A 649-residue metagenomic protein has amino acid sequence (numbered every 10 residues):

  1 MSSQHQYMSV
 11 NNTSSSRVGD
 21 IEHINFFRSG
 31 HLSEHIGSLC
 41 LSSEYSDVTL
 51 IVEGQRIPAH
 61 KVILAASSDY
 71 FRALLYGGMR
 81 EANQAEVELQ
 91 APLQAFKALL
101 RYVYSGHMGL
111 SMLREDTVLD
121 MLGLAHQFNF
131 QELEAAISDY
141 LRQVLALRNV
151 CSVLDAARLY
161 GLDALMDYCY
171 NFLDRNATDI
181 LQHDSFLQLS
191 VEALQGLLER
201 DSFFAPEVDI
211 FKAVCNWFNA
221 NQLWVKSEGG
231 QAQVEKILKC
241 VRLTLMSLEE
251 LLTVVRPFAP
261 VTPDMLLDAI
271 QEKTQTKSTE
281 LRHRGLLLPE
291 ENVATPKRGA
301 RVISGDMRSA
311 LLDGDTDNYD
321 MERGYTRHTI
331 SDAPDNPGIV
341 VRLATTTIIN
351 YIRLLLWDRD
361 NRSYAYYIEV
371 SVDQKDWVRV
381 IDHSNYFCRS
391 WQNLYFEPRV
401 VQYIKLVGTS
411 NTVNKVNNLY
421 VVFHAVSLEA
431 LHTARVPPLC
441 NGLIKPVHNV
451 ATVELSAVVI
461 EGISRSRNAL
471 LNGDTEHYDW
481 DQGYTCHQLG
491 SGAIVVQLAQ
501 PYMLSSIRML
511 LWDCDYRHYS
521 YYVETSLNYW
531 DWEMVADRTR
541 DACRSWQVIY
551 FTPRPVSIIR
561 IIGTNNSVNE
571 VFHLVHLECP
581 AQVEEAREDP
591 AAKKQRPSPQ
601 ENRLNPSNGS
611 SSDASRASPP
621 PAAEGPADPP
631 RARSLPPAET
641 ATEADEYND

Functional and structural regions predicted by a protein language model:
M1-A65, Q94, A98-E115: N-terminal BTB/POZ boundary and linker segment
S33-G37, E44-S46, E86, H107-M108 (+11 more regions): Eukaryotic intrinsically disordered and solvent-exposed regulatory patches
V48, P58-A65, V87-A91, D120-H126 (+2 more regions): Conserved, well-structured core segments
D69-Q84, G106: Cytochrome P450 catalytic domain signature, combining two hallmark sequence patches
Y104-Q188, Q195: Post-BTB helical module
L159-L162, Y168-N318: BTB/POZ-protein C-terminal extensions
L248, L252-T346, W357-D360, S427-Q500 (+2 more regions): Disordered, acidic Ser/Thr/Pro-rich linker "stalks" and the adjacent N-terminal cap of the next globular domain
D335-P337, L356-R435, H487-G492, L511-D649: Trp- and acidic/polar-enriched beta-sheet ligand-binding modules for extracellular glycan and matrix recognition
